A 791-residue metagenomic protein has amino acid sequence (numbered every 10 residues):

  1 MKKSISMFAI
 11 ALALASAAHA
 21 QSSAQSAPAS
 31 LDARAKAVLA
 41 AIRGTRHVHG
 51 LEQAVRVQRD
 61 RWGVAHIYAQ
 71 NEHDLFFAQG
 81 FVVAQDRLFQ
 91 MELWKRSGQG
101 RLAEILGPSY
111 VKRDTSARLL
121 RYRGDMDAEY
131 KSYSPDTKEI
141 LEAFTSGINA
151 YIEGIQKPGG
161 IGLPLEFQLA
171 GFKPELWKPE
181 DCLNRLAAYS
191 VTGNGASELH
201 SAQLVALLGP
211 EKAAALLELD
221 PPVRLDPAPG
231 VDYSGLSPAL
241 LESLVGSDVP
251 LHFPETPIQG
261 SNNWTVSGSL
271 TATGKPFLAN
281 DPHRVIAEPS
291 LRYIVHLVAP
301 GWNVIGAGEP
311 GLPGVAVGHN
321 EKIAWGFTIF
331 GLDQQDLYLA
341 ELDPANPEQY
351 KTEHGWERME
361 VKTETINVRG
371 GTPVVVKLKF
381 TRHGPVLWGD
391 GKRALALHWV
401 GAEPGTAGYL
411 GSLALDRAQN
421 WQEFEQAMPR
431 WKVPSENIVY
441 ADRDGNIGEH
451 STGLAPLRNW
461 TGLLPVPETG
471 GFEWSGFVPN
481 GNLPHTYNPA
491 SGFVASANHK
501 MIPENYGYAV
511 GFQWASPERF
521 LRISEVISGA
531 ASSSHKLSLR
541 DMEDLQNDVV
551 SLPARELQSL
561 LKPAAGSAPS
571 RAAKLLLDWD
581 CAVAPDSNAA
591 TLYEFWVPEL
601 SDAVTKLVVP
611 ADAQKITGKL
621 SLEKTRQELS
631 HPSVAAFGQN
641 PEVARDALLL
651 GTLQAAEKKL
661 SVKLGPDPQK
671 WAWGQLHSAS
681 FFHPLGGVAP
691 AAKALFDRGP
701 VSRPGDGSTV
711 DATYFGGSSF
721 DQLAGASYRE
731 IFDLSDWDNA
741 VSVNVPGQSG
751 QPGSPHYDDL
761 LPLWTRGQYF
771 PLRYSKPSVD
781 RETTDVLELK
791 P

Functional and structural regions predicted by a protein language model:
K2-A18: Gram-negative bacterial Sec-dependent N-terminal signal peptides
A18-S26: Boundary at the C-terminal end of the N-terminal hydrophobic targeting segment
Q25-F277, P282-E288, G306, G314 (+4 more regions): Substrate-recognition/specificity elements adjacent to catalytic centers across diverse enzyme folds
L75-Q79, D125-K138, H398, Y409-L415 (+4 more regions): Second-shell loop/turn segments in exported
L244-V245, I258, L297-G314, G318-I323 (+1 more regions): Glycine- and hydrophobic-rich flexible loops that cap the catalytic core of alpha/beta enzyme folds
L387, V433-A530, A582-P585, F595-A603 (+2 more regions): Hydrophobic alpha-helical segments
A509, Q513-S570, A655-P791: Terminal end segments
F595-H677: Charged, long alpha-helical assembly modules
